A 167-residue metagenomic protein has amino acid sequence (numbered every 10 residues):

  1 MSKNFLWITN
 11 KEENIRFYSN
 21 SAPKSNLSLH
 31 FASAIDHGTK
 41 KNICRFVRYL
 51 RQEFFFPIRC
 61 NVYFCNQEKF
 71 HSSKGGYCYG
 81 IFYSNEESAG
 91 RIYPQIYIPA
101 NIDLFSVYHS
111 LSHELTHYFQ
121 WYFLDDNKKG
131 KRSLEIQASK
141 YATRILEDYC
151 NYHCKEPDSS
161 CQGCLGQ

Functional and structural regions predicted by a protein language model:
M1-A34: N-terminal low-structure segments adjacent to metalloprotease catalytic domains across cellular compartments
N4-I15, H153-Q167: A short, highly charged, low-complexity intrinsically disordered segment
H30-Q95, A100-L104, C150, K155-Q162: Auxiliary, metal-adjacent structural segments of Zn-dependent hydrolase domains
F105-Y108, L134: Alpha-helical scaffolds flanking conserved acidic
H109-Y122: Active-site recognition of the HExxH zinc-binding catalytic motif
W121-K129: Substrate-binding clefts and substrate-entry loops adjacent to catalytic sites of polymer-processing enzymes acting on
K129-G163: Post-HExxH zinc-binding segment in Zn-dependent metallohydrolases
